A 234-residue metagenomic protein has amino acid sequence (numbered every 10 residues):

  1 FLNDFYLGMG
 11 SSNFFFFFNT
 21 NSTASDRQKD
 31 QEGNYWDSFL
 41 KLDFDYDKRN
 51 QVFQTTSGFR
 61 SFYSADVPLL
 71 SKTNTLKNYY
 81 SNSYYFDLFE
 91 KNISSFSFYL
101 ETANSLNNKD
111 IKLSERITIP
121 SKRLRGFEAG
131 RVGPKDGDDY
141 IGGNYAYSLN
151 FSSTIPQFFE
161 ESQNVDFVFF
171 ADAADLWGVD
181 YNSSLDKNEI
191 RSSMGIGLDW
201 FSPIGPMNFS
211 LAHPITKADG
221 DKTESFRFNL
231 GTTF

Functional and structural regions predicted by a protein language model:
F1-F15, F59-V67, Y80: Face-selective signature of the C-terminal outer-membrane beta-barrel domain
L2-G8, F14-F17, N50-F53, F89-S94 (+2 more regions): Repeated loop/turn-to-beta-strand initiation elements of outer-membrane beta-barrel proteins
N3-F5, S38-L42, V165, S192-I196 (+1 more regions): One face of beta-strands
F5, S12-N13, N19-N21, V168 (+1 more regions): Flexible, glycine-rich linker and terminal segments associated with outer-membrane beta-barrel/transport systems
S22-V165, F169-A173, W177-V179, S184 (+2 more regions): C-terminal outer-membrane beta-barrel translocator/porin domains of Gram-negative envelope proteins and their
K41, L198-S202, T223-F234: Outer-membrane beta-barrel "beta-signal"
S183-N208, H213-D219: C-terminal structured "cap/appendage" subdomains that terminate the fold
